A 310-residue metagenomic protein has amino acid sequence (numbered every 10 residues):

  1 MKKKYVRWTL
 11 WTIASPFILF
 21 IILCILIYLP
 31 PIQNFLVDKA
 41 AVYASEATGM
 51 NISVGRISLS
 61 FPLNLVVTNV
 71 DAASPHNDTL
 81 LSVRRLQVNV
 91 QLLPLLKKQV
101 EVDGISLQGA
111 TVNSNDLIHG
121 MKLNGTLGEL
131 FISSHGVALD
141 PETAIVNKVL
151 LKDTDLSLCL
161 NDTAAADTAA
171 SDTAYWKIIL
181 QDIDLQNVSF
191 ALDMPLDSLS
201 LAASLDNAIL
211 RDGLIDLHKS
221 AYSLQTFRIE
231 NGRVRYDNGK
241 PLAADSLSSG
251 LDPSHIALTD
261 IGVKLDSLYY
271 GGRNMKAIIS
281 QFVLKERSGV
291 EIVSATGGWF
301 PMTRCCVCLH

Functional and structural regions predicted by a protein language model:
M1-G49: N-terminal type II signal-anchor transmembrane helix that functions as the membrane-insertion/stop-transfer segment
R56-L160, T173-L196, S204, I209-D237 (+2 more regions): Flexible beta-edge/linker motif
D78, R287-E291: Solvent-exposed loop/turn segments connecting transmembrane beta-strands in outer-membrane beta-barrel proteins
K122, T163-T168, L242-S248: Flexible, surface-exposed loop regions and adjacent strand-edge segments of Gram-negative outer-membrane beta-barrel
